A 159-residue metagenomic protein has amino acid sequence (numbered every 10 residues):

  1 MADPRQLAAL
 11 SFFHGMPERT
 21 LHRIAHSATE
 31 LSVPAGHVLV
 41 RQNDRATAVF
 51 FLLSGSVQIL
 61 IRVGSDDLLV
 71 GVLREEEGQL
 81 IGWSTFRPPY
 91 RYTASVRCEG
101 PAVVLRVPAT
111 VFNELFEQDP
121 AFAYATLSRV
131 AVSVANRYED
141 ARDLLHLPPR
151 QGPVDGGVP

Functional and structural regions predicted by a protein language model:
D3, L21, R91-T93, T110-G152: A small-molecule sensor/coupling module
A8-L60: Regulatory nucleotide-sensing modules
L31-V33, L73, V107: Hydrophobic residues at beta-strand termini and immediately following loops that shape nucleotide-binding pockets
V38-G100: Cyclic nucleotide-binding regulatory domains
A102-V107, V111: A short hydrophobic beta-strand segment most commonly corresponding to one strand of the jelly-roll/cupin
G156: N-terminal single-stranded DNA-binding subdomain of primase/primase-helicase replication proteins
